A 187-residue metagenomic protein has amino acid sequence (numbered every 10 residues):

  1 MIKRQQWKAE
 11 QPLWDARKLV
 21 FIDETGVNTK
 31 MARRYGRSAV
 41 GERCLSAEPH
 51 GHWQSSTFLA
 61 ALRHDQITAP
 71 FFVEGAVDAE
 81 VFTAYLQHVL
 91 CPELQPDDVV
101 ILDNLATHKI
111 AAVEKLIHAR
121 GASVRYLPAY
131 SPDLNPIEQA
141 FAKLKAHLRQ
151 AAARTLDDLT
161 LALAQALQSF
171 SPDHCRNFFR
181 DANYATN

Functional and structural regions predicted by a protein language model:
M1-N187: Short functional hotspots at interaction and active-site rims
